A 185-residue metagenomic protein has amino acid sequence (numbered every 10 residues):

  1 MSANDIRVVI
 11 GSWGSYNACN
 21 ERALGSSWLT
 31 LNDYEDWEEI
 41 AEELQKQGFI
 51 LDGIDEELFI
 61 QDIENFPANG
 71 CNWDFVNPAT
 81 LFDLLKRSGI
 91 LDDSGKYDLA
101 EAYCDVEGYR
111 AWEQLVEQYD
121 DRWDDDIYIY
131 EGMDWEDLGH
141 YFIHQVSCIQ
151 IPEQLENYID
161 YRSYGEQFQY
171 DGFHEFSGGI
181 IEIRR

Functional and structural regions predicted by a protein language model:
M1-I50: N-terminal ordered "arm"
S2-I6, N17-C19, E136-R185: Acidic, proline/glycine-rich low-complexity IDRs
D5-G11, G25-T30, E57-Q61, F173-R185: Ordered hydrophobic segments in well-structured contexts
L31-Y34, G132, Y158: Conserved aromatic
E35-W112: Structured domain cores in non-transmembrane regions
K46-I50, R87-S94, V106, Q118 (+5 more regions): Surface-exposed polar/charged interaction patches
Y97-V146, Q154, I183-R185: Extracytoplasmic/secretory-pathway segments with low complexity and glycosylation-like composition
